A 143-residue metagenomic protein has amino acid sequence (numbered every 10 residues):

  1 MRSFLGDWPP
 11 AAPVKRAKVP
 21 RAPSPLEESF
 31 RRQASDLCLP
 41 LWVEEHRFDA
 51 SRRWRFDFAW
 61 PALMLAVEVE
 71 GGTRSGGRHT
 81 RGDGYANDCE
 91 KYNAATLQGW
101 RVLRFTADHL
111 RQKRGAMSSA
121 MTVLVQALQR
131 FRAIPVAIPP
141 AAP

Functional and structural regions predicted by a protein language model:
M1-P143: Nucleic-acid endo/exonuclease domains
